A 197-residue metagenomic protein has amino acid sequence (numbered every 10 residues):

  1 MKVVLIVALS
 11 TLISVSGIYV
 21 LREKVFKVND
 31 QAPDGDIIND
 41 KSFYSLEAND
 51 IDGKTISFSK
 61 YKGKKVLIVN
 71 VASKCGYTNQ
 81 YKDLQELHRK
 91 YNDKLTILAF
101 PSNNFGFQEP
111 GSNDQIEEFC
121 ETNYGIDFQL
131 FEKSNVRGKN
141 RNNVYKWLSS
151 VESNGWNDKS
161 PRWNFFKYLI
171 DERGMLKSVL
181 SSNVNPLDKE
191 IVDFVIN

Functional and structural regions predicted by a protein language model:
I6-Y19: Hydrophobic membrane-insertion alpha-helices, especially the h-region of bacterial N-terminal signal peptides
F26-S59, N79, N143: N-terminal "domain-start" segment that seeds a small globular fold
D50, N70-K74: Amphipathic alpha-helical repeat scaffolds
K64-K65, K74, T78-N103, E121-Y124: Conserved helix-turn-beta segment immediately C-terminal to the redox Cys motif in thioredoxin-like folds
N70, K94-N113, I126-G138: Thiol-based oxidoreductase modules, predominantly thioredoxin-like and allied folds used for disulfide exchange
D114-W163: Short, internal strand/loop/helix patches that form the active-site neighborhood or redox-interaction surface
N143-K146, V151-N197: Thiol-/selenol-based redox modules, centered on thioredoxin-like and closely related oxidoreductase domains
